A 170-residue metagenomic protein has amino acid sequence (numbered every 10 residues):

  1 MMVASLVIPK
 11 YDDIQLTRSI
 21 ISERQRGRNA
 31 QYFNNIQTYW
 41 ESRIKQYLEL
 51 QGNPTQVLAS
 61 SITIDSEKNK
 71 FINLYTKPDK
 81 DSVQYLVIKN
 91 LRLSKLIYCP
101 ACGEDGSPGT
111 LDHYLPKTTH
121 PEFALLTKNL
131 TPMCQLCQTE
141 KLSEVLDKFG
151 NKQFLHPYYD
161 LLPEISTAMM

Functional and structural regions predicted by a protein language model:
M2-V87: N-terminal accessory alpha/beta regions
Y39-Y47, Y98, P116-H120: A broad "ordered helical/assembly scaffold" signature
E67-N69, I97-G103, T139-E140: A generic short-segment signal for beta-strand/edge and adjacent turn/coil regions
N73-K77, N90, D105-G109, V145-K148: Short linear motifs at secondary-structure transitions and domain/linker junctions
V83-N90, T118-F123: Short, intrinsically disordered, charge-biased short linear motifs at domain edges
I88-T110, C134: Short cysteine-rich loop/turn motifs with clustered Cys
S107-M170: Glycine- and acidic-residue-rich phosphate-binding/metal-coordinating active-site segment common to enzymes that handle
